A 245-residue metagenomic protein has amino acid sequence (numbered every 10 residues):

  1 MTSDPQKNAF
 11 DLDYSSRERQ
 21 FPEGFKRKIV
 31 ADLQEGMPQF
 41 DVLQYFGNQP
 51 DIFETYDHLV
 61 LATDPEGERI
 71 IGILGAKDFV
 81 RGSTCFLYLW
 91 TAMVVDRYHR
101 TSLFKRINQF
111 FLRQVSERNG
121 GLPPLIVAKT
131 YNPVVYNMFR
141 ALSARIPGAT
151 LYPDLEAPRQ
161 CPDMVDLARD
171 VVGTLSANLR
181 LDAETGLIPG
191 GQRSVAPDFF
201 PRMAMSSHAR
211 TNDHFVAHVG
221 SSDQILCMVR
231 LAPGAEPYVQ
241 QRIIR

Functional and structural regions predicted by a protein language model:
M1-F21, P50, E54, S116-R245: Terminal substrate-recognition subdomain of acyl/acetyltransferases
Y14-V94, V115: A conserved beta-strand-loop-helix scaffold within acyl/acetyltransferase catalytic domains
M37-D41, G67-I71, F104-N108, M203-A209: A short linear-motif detector with a strong N-terminal bias
V80, Y98, N132: Flexible, active-site-proximal loop/turn residues at the rims of small-molecule/cofactor binding pockets and catalytic
S83, T101, Y136: Loop/helix-junction capping segments adjacent to catalytic residues or to phosphate/diphosphate-binding pockets
F86, R100-L103, N119-G121: Short, solvent-exposed secondary-structure capping/transition elements
T91-Y98, P123-V127: Short acidic, glycine/Ser/Thr-rich loop/turn "cap" segments at secondary-structure junctions
V94, H99-V115: Conserved acetyl-CoA-binding loop-helix of GNAT-fold acetyltransferases
